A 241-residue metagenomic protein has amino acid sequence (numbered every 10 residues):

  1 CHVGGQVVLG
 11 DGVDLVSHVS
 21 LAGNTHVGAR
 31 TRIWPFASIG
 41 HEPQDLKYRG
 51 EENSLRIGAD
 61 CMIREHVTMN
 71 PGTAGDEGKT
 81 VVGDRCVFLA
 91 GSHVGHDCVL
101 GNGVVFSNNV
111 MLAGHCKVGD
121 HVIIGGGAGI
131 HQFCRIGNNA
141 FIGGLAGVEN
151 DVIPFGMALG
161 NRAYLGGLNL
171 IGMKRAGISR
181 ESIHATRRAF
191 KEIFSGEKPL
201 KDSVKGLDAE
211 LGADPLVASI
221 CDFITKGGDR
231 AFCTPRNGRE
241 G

Functional and structural regions predicted by a protein language model:
C1-Y164: Structural signal for interior beta-strand "rungs" in well-ordered beta-sheet cores of soluble enzyme domains
R30, F36, K47-Y48, E52-S54 (+3 more regions): Terminal amphipathic alpha-helical/low-complexity segments used for targeting or macromolecular assembly
